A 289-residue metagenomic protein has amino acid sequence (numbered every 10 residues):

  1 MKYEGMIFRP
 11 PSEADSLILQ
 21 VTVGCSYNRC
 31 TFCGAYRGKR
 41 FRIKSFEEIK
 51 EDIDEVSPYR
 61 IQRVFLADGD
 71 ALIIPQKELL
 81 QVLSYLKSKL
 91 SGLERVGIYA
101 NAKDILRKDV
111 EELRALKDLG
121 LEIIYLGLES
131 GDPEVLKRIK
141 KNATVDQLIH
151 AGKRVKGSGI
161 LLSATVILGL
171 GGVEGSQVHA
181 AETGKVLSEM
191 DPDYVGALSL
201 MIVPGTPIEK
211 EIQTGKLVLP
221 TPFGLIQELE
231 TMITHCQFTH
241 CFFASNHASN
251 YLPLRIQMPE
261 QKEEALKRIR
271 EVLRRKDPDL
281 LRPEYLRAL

Functional and structural regions predicted by a protein language model:
M1-E13, K185-L289: Auxiliary Fe-S-binding modules of radical SAM enzymes
Y3-E48: Canonical Radical SAM [4Fe-4S] cluster-binding loop centered on the CxxxCxxC motif and its immediate flanking residues
L17-L19, Q62-V64, E94-A100, I124-L126 (+3 more regions): Hydrophobic faces of well-ordered beta-strands that scaffold small-molecule active sites in alpha/beta enzyme cores
C25, C33, I49, L66 (+6 more regions): Conserved, mostly hydrophobic/aromatic
I49, L79, D109, L148 (+3 more regions): Aromatic/hydrophobic pocket-lining residues that form the small-molecule binding cavity in soluble enzyme cores
E55-S158, Q237-F238: Conserved SAM/AdoMet-binding glycine-rich loop
K103, G131-V135, V155-H179, L198-P204 (+1 more regions): Conserved strand-turn element in the central/C-terminal portion of the radical SAM core barrel that lines
E111-L113, G171-E189: Catalytic cores of alpha/beta
